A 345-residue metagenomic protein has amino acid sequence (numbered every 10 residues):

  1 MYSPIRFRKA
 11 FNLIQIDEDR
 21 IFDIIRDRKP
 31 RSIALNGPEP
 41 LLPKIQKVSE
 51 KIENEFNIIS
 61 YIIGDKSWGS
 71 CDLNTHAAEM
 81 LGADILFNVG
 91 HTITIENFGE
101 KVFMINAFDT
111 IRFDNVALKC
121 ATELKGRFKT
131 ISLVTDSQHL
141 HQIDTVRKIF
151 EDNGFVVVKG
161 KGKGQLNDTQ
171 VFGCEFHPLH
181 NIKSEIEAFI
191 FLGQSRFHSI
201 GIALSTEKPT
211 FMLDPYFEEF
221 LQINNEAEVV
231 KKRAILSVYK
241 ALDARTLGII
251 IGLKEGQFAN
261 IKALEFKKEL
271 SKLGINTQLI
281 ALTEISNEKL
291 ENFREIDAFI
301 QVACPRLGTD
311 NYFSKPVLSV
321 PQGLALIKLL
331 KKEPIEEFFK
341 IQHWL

Functional and structural regions predicted by a protein language model:
P4-M80, I85-G90, L279, S286-K289: Metallocofactor- and cofactor-centric catalytic cores in central/energy metabolism, strongly enriched
R20-R31, C120-I131, V238-L247: Glycine-rich phosphate/diphosphate-binding loops that line cofactor/substrate pockets in enzymes
N36-E55, I59, V134-K161, G252-L279: Short, charged N-terminal beta->alpha structural module
N36-P40, G90-H91, A107, L133-H139 (+3 more regions): Structural motif
N97-A227, Y239: Conserved, well-structured core segments that form the ligand-binding/active-site neighborhood of functional domains
F108, Y216-F220, N225-E228, P305-L345: Peripheral docking tails and interdomain loops at the edges of cofactor- or intermediate-handling domains
F197-T277, E284-F293: Redox- and metal-dependent alpha/beta enzyme cores, enriched for Fe-S-associated oxidoreductases and cofactor-handling
K262-L318, G323, P334-E336: A C-terminal functional module that forms or caps the active site or interfaces directly with catalytic machinery
